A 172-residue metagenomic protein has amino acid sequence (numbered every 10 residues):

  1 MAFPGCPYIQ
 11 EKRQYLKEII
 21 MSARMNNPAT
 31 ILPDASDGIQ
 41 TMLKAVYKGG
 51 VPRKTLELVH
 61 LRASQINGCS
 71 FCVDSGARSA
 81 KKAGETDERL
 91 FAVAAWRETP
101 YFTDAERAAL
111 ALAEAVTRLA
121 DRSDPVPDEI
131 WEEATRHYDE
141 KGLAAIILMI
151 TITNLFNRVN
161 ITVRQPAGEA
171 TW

Functional and structural regions predicted by a protein language model:
A2-W172: Hydrophobic alpha-helical segments
